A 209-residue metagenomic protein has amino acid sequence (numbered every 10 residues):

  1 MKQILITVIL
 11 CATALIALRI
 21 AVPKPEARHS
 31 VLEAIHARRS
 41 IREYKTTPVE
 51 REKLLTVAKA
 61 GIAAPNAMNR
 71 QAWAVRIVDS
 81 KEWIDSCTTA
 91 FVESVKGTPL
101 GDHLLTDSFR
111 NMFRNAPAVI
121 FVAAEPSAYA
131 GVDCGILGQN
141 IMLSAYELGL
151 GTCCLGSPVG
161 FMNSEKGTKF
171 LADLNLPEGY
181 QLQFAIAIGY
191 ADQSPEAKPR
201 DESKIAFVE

Functional and structural regions predicted by a protein language model:
K2-E209: Acidic, surface-exposed loops and disordered segments
